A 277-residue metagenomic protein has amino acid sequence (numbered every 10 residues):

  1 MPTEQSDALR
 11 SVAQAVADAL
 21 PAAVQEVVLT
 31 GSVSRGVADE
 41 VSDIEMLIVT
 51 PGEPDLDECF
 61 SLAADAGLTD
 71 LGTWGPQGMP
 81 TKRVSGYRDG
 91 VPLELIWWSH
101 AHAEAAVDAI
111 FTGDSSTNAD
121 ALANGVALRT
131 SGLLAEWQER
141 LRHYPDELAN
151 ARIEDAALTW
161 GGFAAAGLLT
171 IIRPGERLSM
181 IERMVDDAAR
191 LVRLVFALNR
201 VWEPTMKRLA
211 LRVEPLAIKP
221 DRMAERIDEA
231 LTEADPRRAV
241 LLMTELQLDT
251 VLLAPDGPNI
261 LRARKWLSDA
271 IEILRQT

Functional and structural regions predicted by a protein language model:
M1-A17, R35-G36, E40-V41, I48-G113: Metal-dependent nucleotidyltransferase catalytic core
A15-A19, G167-T170: A generic secondary-structure signal
A22, S42: Structured loop/turn residues at beta-strand edges in well-structured enzyme cores
V24-V33, L95: Short gly/ser-rich loop at a beta-strand->alpha-helix junction or flexible surface loop bordering the NTP-binding
E26-V28, I44-I48: Extreme N-terminal leader/anchor segments
T69-P174: Conserved NTP/Mg2+-binding pocket subregion across the NTase superfamily
E139-T277: Conserved nucleotidyltransferase catalytic core and NTase-mimicking acidic/glycine-rich helix/loop elements in nucleic
